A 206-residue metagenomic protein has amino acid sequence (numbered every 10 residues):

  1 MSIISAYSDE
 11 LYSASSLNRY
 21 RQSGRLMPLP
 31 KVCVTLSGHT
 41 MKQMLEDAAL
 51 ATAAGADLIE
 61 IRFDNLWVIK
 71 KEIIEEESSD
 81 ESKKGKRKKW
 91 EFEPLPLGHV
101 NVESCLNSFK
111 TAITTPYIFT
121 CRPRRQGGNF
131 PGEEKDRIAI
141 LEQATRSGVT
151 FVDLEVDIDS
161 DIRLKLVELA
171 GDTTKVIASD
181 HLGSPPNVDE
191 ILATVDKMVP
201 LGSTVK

Functional and structural regions predicted by a protein language model:
M1-E46: N-terminal amphipathic alpha-helix/helix-capping segment at the start of soluble metabolic enzymes
G24, A49-G55, V100-T114, E142-S147 (+2 more regions): Acidic (Asp/Glu)-rich catalytic clusters
P28-A48, P123-K135, I177-D189: Active-site mouth loops of central-metabolism enzymes
K31, P116-I118, K175: Proline-centered loop/turn at the N-terminus of a beta-strand
T35-S37, L58-L66, L95-G98, T120 (+4 more regions): Catalytic beta/alpha-barrel core
L45-A48, F130-I138, I158-E168, P186-V199: Distinct, well-ordered alpha-helical segments
L58-S108: Glycine-rich, proline-tolerant flexible connector loops at the mouths of alpha/beta enzymes
E91-P94, G127-K135, Q143-A144, G148: Substrate-binding cleft of extracellular glycoside hydrolase catalytic domains
